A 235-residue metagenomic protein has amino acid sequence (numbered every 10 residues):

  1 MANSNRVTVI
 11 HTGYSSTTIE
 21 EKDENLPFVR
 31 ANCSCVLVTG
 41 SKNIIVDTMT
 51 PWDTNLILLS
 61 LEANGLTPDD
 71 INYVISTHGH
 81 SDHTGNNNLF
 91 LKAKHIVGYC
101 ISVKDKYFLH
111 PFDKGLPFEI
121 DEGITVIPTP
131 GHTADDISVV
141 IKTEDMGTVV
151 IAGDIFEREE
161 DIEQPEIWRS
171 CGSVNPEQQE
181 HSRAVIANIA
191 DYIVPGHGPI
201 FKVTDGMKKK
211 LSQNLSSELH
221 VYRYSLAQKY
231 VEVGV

Functional and structural regions predicted by a protein language model:
M1-S41, A187-I189, D205-K210, R223-V235: Zn-dependent metallo-beta-lactamase
A2-V7, T39-N43, P117-T125, T143-T148: Beta-strand-turn-beta hairpins that frame and shape the catalytic cleft of phosphate-ester-processing enzymes
T18-E20, V29-N32, V97-E119, R158-S170 (+1 more regions): Active-site-proximal loop/helix segment associated with metal-binding centers of metalloenzymes
F28-A31, P130-A134: A short catalytic or substrate-binding loop motif that flags glycine-/basic-rich loops and adjacent residues that bind
R30-N32, M49-E119, R158: Active-site HxH/HxHxD metal-binding segment of metal-dependent hydrolases
V46-M49, N72-H80, I96-Y99, I127-G131 (+3 more regions): Active-site neighborhood of phospho(di)ester-bond hydrolases with catalytic His/Asp-centered motifs
L59, N88-T133, T143, C171-D191 (+1 more regions): Metallo-beta-lactamase
P128, D135-V233: Metallo-beta-lactamase
